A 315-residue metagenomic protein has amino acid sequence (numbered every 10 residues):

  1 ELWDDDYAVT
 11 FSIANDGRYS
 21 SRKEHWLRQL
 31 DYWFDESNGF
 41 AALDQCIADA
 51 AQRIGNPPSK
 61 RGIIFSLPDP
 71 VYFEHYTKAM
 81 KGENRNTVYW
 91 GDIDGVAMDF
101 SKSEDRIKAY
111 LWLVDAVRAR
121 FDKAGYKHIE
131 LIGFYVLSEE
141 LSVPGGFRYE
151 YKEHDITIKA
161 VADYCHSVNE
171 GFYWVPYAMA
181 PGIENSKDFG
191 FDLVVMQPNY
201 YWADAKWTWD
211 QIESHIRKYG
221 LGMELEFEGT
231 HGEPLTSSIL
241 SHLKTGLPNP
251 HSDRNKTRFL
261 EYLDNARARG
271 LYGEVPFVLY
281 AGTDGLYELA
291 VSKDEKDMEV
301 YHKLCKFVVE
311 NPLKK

Functional and structural regions predicted by a protein language model:
E1-L111: N-terminal catalytic cores of secreted or lumenal carbohydrate-active enzymes
L43-A51, Y110-D122, D155-A162, W209 (+2 more regions): Generic structural signal for well-ordered alpha-helices, preferentially at hydrophobic/aromatic core positions
A50-P58, R118-I129, I183-G190, Q211-Y219 (+1 more regions): Acidic (Asp/Glu)-rich catalytic clusters
S59-R61, H128-I132, H166-F172, G190-D192 (+3 more regions): Short, well-ordered coil/turn segments that N-cap beta-strands
S59-Y72, V96-L113, L131-E139, I158-I183 (+1 more regions): Aromatic-lined carbohydrate-recognition surfaces of secreted/lumenal glycan-active proteins
L113, L141-T157, A162, H166-D210 (+1 more regions): Extracellular glycoside hydrolase catalytic/binding regions
M179, L193-K315: Substrate-binding cleft of secreted/luminal carbohydrate-active enzymes
